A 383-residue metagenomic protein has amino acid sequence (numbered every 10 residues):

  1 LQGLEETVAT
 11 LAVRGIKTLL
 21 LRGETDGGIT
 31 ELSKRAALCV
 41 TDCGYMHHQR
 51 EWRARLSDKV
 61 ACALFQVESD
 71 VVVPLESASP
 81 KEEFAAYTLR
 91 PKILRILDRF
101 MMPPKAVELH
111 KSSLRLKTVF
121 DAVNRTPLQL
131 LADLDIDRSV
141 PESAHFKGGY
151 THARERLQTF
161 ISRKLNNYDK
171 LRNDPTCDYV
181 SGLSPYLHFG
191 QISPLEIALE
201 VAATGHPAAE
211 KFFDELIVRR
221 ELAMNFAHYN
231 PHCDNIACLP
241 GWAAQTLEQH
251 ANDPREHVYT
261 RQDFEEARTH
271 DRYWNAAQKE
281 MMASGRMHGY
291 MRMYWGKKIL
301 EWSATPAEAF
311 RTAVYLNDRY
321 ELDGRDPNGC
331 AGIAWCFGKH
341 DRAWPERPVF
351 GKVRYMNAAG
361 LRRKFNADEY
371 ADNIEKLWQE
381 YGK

Functional and structural regions predicted by a protein language model:
L1-V107, A208, K279, E301-S303 (+2 more regions): Trp/Phe/Arg-rich N-terminal binding region typifying the photolyase-homology
G3, H48, G149-H152, T269 (+1 more regions): Soluble or luminal CAZymes and related metallo-dependent hydrolases
T18-A37, K59-D70, K111-R125, W335-D341 (+1 more regions): Short secondary-structure transition/capping segments
L20, D174-A371, K376: Active-site-proximal binding-pocket segments
V40-T41, L171, E265-E266: A generic structural signal for short
D42-G44, V67, R90-K92, F160 (+3 more regions): Structured loops at beta-to-helix junctions and adjacent beta-edge loops in soluble globular domains
P74-E76, K81-L239, F365-K383: Glycine/tryptophan-enriched, flexible segments
